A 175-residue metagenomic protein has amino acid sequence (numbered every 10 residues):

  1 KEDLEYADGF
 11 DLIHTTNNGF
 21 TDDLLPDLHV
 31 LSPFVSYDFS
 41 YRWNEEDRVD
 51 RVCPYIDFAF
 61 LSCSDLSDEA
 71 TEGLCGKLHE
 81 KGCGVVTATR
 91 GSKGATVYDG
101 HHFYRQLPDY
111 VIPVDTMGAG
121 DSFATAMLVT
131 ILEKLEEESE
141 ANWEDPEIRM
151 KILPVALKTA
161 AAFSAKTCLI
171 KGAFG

Functional and structural regions predicted by a protein language model:
K1-R105, L135-E136, I152: Ribokinase/PfkB-type carbohydrate-kinase core domain
E72-G175: Conserved phosphate-binding/catalytic region of the ribokinase-like
